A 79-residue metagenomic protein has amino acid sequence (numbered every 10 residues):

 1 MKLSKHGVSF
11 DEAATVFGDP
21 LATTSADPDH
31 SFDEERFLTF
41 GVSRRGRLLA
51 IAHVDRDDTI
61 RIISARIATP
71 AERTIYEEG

Functional and structural regions predicted by a protein language model:
M1-G79: Ribonuclease/tRNase effector modules and their secretory precursors
